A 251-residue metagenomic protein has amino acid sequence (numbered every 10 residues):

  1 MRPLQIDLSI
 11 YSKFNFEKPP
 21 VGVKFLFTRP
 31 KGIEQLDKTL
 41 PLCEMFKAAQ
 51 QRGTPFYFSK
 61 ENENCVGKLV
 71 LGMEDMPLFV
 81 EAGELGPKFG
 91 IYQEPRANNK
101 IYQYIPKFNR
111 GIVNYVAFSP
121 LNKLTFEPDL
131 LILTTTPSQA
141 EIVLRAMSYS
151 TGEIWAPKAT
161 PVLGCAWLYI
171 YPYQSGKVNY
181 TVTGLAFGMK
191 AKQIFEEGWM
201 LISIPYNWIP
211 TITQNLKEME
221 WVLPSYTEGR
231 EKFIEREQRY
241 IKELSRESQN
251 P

Functional and structural regions predicted by a protein language model:
P3-P251: Acidic, serine/proline-rich low-complexity intrinsically disordered regions
